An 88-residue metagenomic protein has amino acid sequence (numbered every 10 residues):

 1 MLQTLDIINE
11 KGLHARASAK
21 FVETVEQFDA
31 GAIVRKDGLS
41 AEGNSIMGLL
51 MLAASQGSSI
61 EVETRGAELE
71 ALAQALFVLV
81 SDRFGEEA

Functional and structural regions predicted by a protein language model:
M1-Q3: Absolute protein N-terminus
D6-M47, M51-Q56: Compact, glycine-rich, soluble single-domain proteins
A53-A88: C-terminal structural segments of small proteins and small subunits
